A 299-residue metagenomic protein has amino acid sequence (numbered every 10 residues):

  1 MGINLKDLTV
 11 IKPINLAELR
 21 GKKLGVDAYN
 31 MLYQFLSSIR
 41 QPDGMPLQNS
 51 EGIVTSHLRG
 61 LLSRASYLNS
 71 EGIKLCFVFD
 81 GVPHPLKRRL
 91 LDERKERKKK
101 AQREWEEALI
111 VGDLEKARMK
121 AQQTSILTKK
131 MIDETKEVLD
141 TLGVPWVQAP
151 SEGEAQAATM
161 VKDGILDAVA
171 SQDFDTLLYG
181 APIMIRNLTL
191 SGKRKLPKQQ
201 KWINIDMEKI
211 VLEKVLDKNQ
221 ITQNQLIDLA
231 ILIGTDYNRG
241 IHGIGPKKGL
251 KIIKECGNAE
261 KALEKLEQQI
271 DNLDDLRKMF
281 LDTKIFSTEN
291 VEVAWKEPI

Functional and structural regions predicted by a protein language model:
G2-V10, I14, E18-K162, P182-M184 (+1 more regions): Noncatalytic, basic helical substrate-engagement surface that gates or grips nucleic-acid strands
D7-R20, L24, F35, K74 (+1 more regions): Non-catalytic nucleic-acid-binding/docking modules located in mid-to-C-terminal regions of nucleic-acid enzymes
Y67, M160, T176, L229 (+1 more regions): Hydrophobic/aromatic ligand-binding patch that stacks against planar heteroaromatic rings of cofactors or nucleotides
V82-P83, E152-Q156, L177-Y179, K247 (+1 more regions): Short amphipathic alpha-helical segments embedded in low-complexity Lys/Glu-rich regions
E104-R118, L196-K214: Charged, glycine/proline-rich intrinsically disordered loops and linkers
I165-D167: Glycine-enriched alpha-helix->loop->beta-strand junction motifs that scaffold or abut catalytic
T176-L178, P182-I210: Structured partner-binding subdomains within large eukaryotic complex subunits
